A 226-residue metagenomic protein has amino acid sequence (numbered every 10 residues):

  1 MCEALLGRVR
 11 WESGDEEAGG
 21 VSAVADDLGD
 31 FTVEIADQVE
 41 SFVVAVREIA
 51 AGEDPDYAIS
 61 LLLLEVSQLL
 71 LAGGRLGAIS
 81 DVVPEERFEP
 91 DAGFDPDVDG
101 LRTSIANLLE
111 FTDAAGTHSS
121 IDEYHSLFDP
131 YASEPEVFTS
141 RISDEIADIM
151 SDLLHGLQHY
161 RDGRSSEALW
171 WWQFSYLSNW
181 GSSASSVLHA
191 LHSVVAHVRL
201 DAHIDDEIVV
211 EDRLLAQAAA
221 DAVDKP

Functional and structural regions predicted by a protein language model:
M1-G20: N-terminal amphipathic/basic-hydrophobic helices that include classical n-h-c signal peptides and signal-anchor
L5-V9, V137-S140, A147-P226: Acidic, proline/glycine-rich low-complexity IDRs
S22-P96: N-terminal interaction modules that seed assembly of large macromolecular complexes
D27-F31, V137-I142: A ubiquitous short alpha-helical element
E34-S41, A45, L61-A72, G100 (+9 more regions): Charged, amphipathic alpha-helical oligomerization/scaffolding segments
R75, I79-V82, A114-Y124, H159-S166 (+2 more regions): Intrinsically disordered or highly flexible coil/loop and linker segments, enriched in small and charged/polar residues
A78-D129: Heme-based O2/NO sensor domains and their adjacent alpha-helical segments, primarily globin folds but also including
Y124-V137, D162: Short, charged/polar, low-complexity loop and linker segments that flank or interrupt alpha-helical bundles
